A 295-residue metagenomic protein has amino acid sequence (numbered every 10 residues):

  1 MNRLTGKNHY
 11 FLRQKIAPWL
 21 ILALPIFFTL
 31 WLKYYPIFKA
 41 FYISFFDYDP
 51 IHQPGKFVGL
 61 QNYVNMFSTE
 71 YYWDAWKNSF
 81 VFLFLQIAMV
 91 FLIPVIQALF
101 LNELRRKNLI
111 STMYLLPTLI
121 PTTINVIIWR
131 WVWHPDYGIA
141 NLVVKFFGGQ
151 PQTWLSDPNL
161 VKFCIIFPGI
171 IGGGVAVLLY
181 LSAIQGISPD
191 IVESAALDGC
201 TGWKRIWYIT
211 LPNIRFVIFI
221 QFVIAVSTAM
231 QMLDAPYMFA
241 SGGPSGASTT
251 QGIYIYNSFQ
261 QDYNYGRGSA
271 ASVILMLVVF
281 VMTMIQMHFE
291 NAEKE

Functional and structural regions predicted by a protein language model:
M1-L12: Short, Lys/Arg-rich, polar N-terminal cytosolic tail immediately upstream of the first transmembrane signal-anchor
Y10-E295: A structural signal for multi-pass alpha-helical bundles of membrane permease subunits that mediate small-molecule
